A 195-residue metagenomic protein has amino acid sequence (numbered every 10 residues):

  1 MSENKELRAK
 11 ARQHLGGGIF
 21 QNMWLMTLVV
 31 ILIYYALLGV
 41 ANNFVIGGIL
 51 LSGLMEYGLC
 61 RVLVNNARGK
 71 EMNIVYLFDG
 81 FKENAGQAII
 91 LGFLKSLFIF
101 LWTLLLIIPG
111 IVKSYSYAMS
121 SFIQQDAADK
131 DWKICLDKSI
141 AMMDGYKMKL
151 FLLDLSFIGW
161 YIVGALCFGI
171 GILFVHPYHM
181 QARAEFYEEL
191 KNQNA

Functional and structural regions predicted by a protein language model:
M1-A195: Hydrophobic alpha-helical membrane segments
